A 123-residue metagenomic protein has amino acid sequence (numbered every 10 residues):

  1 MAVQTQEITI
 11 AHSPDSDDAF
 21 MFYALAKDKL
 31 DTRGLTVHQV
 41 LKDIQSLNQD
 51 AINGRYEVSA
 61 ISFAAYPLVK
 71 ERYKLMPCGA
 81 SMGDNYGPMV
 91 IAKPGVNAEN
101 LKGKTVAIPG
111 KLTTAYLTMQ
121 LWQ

Functional and structural regions predicted by a protein language model:
M1-S81, N85: N-terminal hydrophobic or amphipathic helices and topogenic motifs
E7-K27, G87-Q123: Bilobed "Venus flytrap"/periplasmic-binding protein-like clamshell domains and structurally analogous long
